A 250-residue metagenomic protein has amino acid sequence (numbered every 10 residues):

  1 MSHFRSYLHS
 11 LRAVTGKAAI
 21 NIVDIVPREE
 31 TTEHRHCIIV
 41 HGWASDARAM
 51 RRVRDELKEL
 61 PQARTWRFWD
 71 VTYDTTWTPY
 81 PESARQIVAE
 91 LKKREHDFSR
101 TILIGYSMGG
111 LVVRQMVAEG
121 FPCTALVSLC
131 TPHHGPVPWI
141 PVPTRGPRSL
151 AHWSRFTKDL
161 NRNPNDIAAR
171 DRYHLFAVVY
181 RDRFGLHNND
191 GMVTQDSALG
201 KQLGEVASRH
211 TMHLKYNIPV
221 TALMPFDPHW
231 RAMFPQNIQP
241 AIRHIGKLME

Functional and structural regions predicted by a protein language model:
S2-E250: Lipid deacylating catalytic domains
